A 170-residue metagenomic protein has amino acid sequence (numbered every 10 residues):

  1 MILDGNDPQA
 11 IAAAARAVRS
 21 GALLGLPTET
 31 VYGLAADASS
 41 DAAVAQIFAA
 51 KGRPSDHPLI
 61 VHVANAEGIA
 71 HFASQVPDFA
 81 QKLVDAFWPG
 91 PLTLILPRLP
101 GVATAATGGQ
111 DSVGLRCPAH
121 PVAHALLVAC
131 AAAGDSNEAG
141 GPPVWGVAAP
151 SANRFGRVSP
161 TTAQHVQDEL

Functional and structural regions predicted by a protein language model:
M1-L170: Active-site-adjacent structural elements in enzyme catalytic cores
